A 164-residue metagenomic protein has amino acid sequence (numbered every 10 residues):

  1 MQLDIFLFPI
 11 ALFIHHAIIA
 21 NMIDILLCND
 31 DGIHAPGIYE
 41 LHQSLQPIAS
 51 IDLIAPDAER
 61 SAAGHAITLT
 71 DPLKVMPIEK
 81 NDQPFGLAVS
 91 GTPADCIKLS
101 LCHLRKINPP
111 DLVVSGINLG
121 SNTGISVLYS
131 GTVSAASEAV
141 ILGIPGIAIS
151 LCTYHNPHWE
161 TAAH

Functional and structural regions predicted by a protein language model:
L3: Cationic, low-complexity basic patches in intrinsically disordered or flexible, solvent-exposed regions
A11-I14, I18: Short, positively charged and aromatic/hydrophobic N-terminal segments
I25-C28, P36-H103, I107-P109, V140: A cross-family phosphate/adenosyl-ligand binding-site feature
D31: Active-site metal-binding loops of divalent metal-dependent hydrolases
L112, G116-S121: Glycine/small-residue-rich loop that forms an oxyanion/phosphate-binding "nest" at active or ligand-binding sites
S121-S130: Glycine/threonine-rich flexible loop motifs
I141-H164: Glycine-rich, Lys/Arg-enriched anion-binding loops that position phosphate/diphosphate groups for phosphoryl
